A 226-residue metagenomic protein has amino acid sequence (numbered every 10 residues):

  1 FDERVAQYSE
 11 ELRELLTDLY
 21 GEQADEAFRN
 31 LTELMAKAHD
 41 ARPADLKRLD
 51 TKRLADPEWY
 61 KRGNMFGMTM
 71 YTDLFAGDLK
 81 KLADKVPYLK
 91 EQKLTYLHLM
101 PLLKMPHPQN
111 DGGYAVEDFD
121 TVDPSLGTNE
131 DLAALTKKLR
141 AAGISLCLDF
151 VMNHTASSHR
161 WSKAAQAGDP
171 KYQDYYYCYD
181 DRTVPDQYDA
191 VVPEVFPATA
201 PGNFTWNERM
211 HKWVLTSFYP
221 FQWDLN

Functional and structural regions predicted by a protein language model:
D2-F66, Y71, G77, S125 (+2 more regions): Alpha-amylase-like alpha-glycosidases and glucanotransferases acting on alpha-linked glucans and related
F66-M70, L97-L99, L146-L148: Hydrophobic faces of well-ordered beta-strands that scaffold small-molecule active sites in alpha/beta enzyme cores
A76-L89: Short, acidic/polar
Y88-K137, A142-I144, M152-R160: Aromatic-lined carbohydrate-binding/catalytic grooves of carbohydrate-active enzymes
H107, D131-L135, D149, A165-Y176: A broadly structural signal marking compact, well-ordered functional cores that mediate small-ligand/cofactor/substrate
